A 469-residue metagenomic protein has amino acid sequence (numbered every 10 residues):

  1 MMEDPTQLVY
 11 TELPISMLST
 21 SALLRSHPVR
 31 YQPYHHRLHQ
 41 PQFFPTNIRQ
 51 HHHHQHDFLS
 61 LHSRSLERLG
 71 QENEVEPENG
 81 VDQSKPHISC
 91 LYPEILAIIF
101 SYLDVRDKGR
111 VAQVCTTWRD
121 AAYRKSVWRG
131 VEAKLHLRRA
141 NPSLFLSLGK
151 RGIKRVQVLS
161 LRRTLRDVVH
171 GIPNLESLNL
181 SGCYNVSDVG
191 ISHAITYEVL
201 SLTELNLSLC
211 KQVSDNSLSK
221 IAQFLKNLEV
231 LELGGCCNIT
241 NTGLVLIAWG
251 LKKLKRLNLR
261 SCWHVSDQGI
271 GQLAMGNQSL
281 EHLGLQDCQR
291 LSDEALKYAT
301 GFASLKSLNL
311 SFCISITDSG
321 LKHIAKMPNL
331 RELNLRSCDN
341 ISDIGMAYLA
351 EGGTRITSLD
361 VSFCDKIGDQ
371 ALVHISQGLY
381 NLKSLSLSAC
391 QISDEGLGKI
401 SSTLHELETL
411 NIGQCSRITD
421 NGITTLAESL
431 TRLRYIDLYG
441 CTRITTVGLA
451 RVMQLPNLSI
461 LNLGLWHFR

Functional and structural regions predicted by a protein language model:
M1-C90: CRL adaptor-proximal regions
K108-K125: Short helix-loop-helix/strand-helix junction enriched in hydrophobic and basic residues
V131, K154-L159, L178-L180, T203-L207 (+10 more regions): Conserved hydrophobic beta-strand positions in leucine-rich repeat
E132-S181: F-box-proximal linker/hinge
L137-P142, L161-D167, Y184-V189, K211-N216 (+10 more regions): Short, solvent-exposed loop/turn at the beta-strand->alpha-helix junction within individual leucine-rich repeat
V168-I172, I191-E198, L218-F224, L244-G250 (+8 more regions): A structural signal for leucine-rich repeat
E204, S208-E332, D339-S342, G353: Solenoidal tandem-repeat scaffolds enriched in leucines and small polar residues
I436, C441-R469: Leucine-rich solenoid repeat scaffolds
